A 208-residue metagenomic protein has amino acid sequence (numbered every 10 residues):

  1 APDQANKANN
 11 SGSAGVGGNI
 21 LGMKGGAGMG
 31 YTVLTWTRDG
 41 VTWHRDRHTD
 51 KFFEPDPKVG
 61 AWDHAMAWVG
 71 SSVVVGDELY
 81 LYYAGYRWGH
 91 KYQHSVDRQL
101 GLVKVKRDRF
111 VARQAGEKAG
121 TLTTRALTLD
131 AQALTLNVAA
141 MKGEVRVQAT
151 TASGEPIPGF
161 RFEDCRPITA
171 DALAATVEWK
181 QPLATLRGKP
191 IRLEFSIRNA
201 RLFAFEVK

Functional and structural regions predicted by a protein language model:
A1-K208: Carbohydrate-active catalytic/glycan-binding domains of CAZyme proteins, especially the secreted or lumenal ectodomains
